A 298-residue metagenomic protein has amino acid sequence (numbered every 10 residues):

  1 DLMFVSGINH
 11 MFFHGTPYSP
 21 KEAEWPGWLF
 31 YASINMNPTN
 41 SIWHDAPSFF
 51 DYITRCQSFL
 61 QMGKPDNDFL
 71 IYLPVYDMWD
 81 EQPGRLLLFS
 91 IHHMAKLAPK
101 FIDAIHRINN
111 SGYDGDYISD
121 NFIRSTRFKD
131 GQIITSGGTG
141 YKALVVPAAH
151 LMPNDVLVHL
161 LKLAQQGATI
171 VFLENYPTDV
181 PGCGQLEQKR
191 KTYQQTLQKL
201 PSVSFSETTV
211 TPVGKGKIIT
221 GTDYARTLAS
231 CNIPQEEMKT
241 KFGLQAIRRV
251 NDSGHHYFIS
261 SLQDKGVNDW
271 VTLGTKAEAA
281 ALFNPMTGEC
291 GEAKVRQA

Functional and structural regions predicted by a protein language model:
D1-A298: Carbohydrate-binding surfaces of carbohydrate-active enzymes
